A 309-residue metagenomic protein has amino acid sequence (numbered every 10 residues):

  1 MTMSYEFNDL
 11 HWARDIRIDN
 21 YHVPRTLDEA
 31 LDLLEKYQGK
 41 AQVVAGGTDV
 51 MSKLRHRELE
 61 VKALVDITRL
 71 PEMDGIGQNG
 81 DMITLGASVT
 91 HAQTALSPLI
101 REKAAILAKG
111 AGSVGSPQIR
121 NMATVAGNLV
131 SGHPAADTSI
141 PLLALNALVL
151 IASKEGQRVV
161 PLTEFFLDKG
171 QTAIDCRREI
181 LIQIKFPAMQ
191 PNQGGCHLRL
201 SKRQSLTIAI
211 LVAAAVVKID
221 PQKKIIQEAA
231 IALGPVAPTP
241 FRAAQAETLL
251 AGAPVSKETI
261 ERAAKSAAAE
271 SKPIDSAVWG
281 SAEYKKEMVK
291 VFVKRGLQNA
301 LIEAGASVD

Functional and structural regions predicted by a protein language model:
M1-D309: C-terminal structural segment of proteins
